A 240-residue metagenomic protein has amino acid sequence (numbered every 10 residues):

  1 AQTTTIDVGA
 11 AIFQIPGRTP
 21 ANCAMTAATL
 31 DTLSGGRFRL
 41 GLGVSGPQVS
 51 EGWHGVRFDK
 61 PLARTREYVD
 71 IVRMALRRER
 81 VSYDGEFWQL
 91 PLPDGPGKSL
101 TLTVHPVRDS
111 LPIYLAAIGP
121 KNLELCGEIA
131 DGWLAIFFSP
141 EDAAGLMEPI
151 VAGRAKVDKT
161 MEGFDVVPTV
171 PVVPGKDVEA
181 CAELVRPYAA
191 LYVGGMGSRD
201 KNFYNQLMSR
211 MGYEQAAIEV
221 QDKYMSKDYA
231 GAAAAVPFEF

Functional and structural regions predicted by a protein language model:
A1-F240: Active-site-adjacent structural elements that line small-molecule/cofactor binding pockets in enzymes
